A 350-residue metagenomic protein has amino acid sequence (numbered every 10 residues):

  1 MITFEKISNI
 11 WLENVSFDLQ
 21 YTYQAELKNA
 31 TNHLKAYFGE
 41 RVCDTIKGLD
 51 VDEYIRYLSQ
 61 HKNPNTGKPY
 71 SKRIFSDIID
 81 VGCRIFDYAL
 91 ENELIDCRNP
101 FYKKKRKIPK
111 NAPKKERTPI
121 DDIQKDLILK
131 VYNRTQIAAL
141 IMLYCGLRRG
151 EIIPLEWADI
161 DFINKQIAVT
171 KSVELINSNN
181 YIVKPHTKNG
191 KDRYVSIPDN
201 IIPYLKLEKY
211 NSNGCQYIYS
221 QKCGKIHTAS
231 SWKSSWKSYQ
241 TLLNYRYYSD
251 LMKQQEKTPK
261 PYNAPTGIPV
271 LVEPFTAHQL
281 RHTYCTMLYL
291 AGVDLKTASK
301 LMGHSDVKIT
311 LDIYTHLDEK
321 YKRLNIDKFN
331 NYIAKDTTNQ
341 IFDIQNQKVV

Functional and structural regions predicted by a protein language model:
I2, D44, I95-C97, I108-K130 (+2 more regions): DNA breakage-rejoining catalytic core of tyrosine-based enzymes
I2-E5, L12-Y88, K225-S231, P274-Q279: N-terminal core-binding DNA-recognition domain of tyrosine site-specific recombinases/integrases
I46-G48, D87-N111, E256-P261, D327: Short, charged hinge/linker segments at domain and secondary-structure junctions
P64, K130, C145, V195 (+4 more regions): Short, basic (Lys/Arg/His-rich) helix/loop patches that form interaction surfaces in the mid-to-C-terminal regions
D87-N99, M142-V173, K296: Short, charged phosphate-coordinating catalytic segments
N111-A112, V173, I202, M302-K328: Catalytic-site neighborhood detector that most strongly recognizes the C-terminal catalytic loop/helix of tyrosine
K130-A138: Conserved catalytic core of the tyrosine transesterase superfamily
N164, N177-Y194, D199-I201, C223 (+3 more regions): C-terminal secondary-structure termini that scaffold catalytic or DNA-interacting sites
